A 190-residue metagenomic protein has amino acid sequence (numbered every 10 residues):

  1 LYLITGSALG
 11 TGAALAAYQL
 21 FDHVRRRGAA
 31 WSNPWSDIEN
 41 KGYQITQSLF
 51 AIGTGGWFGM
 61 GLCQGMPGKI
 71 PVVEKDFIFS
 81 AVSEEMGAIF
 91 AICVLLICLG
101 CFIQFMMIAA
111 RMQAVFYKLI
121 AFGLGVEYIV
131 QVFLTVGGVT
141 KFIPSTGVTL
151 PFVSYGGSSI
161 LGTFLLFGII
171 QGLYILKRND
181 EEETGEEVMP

Functional and structural regions predicted by a protein language model:
Y2-V94, Q113-I120: Hydrophobic, glycine- and aromatic-enriched re-entrant/interface helices and adjoining loop segments
L9-A17, V130, L134, G162 (+1 more regions): Alpha-helical transmembrane segments of multipass membrane proteins
L15-Q19, I103-M106, Q171: Membrane-embedded alpha-helical segments of multi-pass transporters/permeases
V94-C101: Transmembrane alpha-helices of multi-pass, membrane-embedded glycan-processing enzymes that use lipid-linked
Q104-F105, A109-F116, E182-P190: Membrane-proximal intracellular helices of multi-pass ion channels
A109-G147, V153: Loop-to-helix entry and N-terminal half of a specific, functionally important transmembrane alpha helix in multi-pass
L134-P190: A juxtamembrane structural motif centered on a specific transmembrane helix
